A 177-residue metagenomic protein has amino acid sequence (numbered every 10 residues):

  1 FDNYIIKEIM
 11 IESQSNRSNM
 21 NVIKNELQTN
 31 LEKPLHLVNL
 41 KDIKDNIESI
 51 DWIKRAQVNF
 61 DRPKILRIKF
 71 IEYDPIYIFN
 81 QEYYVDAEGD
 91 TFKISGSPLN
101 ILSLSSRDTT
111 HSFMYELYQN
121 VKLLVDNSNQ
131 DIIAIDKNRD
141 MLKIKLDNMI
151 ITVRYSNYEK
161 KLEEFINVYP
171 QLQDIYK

Functional and structural regions predicted by a protein language model:
F1-M10, S15, M20-P34, V38-S49 (+1 more regions): Charged, solvent-exposed interaction patches on well-folded alpha/beta domains that mediate macromolecular contacts
